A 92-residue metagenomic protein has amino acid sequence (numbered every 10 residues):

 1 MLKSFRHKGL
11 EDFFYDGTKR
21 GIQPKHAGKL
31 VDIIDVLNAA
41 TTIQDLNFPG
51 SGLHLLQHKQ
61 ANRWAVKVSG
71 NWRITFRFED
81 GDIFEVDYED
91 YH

Functional and structural regions predicted by a protein language model:
M1-I33: Arg/Lys-rich, positively charged N-terminal/basic patches that mediate binding to nucleic acids
K3, A27-L30, L46-P49, K67-S69: Generic structural signal for well-ordered secondary structure
R6, P49-G52, D87: A secondary-structure boundary/capping signal
D32-D35, H54: N-terminal, well-ordered alpha-helical segments
T41-W64: A short, surface-exposed loop/turn module that caps and links secondary-structure elements
W64-H92: Enriched for short, Lys/Arg-rich terminal
